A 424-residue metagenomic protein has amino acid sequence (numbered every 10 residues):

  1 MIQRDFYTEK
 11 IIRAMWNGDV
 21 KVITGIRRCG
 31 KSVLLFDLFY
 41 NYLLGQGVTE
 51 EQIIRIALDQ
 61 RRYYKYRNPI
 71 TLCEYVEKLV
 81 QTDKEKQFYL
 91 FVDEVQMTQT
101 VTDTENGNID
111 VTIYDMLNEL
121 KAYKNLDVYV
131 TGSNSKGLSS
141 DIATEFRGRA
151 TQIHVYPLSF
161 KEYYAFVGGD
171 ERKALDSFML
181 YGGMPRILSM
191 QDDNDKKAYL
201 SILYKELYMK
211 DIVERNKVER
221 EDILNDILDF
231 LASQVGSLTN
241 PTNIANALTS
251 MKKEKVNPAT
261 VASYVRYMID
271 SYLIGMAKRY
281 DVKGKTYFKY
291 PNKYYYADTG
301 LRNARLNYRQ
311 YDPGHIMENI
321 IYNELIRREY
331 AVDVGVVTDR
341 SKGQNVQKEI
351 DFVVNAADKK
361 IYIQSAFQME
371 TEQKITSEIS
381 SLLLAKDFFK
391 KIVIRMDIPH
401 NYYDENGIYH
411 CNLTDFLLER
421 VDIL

Functional and structural regions predicted by a protein language model:
M1-G18: Pre-Walker A adenine-sensing motif
G18-F36: Walker A/P-loop nucleotide-binding motif
T24, V33, Y40, L44 (+3 more regions): A cross-kingdom feature that marks ATP-driven nucleic-acid transaction machinery
R55-E85: Short glycine-rich substrate-engagement loop in P-loop NTPases that contacts/grips substrate
F91, D127-S133: Structural recognition of the conserved hydrophobic beta-strand(s) that form the central parallel beta-sheet of P-loop
Q96-Y129: Conserved Walker B catalytic segment
S135-T151, V167: Short regulatory helix/loop adjacent to the ATP-binding pocket of P-loop NTPases
Y156-T338: Interdomain hinge/linker elements that couple catalytic modules in large macromolecular machines
